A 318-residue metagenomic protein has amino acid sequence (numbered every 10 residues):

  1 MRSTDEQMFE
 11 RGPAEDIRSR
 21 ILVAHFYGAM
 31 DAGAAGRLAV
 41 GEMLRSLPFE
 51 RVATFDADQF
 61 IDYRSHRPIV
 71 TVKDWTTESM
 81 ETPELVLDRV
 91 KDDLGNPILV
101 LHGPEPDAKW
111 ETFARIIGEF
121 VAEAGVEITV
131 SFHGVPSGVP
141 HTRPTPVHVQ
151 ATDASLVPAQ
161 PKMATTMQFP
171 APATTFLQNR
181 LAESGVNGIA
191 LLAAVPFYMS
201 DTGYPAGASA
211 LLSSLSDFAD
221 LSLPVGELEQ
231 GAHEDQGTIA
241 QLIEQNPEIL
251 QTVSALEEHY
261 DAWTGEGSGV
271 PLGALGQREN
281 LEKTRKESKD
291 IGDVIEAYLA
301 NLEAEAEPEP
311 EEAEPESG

Functional and structural regions predicted by a protein language model:
M1-G103: N-terminal short beta-loop-beta anion/metal-coordinating cradle
A24-H25, H102-G103, S131-H133, L192-A194: Short beta-strand segments
F26-M30, L101-W110, Q160-Q168, Y198-T202: Flexible, glycine/proline-enriched loop segments at strand-loop-helix junctions that form or flank small-ligand binding
A34-L38, A108, T112, P172 (+4 more regions): Conserved active-site and cofactor/substrate-binding residues in soluble primary-metabolism enzymes
F55, L192-V195, L228-Q230: Acidic carboxylate-rich catalytic motifs and surrounding loops in phosphoryl-/glycosyl-chemistry enzymes
N96, P104-S155, F176-L177, E183: Internal, conserved structured core segments that host functional sites
G138-F218, S222: Catalytic cores of processing enzymes, dominated by hydrolases/peptidases, characterized by acidic/His-rich
S200-G318: A conserved C-terminal secondary-structure "cap"
